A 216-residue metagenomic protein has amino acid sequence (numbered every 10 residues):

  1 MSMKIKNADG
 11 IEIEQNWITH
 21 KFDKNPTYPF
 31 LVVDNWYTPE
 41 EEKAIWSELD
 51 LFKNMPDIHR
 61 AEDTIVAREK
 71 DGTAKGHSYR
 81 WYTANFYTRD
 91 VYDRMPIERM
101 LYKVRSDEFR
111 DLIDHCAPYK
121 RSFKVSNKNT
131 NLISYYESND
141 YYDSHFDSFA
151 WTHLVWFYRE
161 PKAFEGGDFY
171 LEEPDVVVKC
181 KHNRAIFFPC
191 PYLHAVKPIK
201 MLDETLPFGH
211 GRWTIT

Functional and structural regions predicted by a protein language model:
S2-C116: Non-heme Fe(II)/2-oxoglutarate
E40-E42, V66, N127, D140-S144 (+2 more regions): Short catalytic/ligand-binding loop motif for oxyanion handling, primarily in non-cytosolic enzymes, centered on
N54, F123-K124, P161-A163: Proline-centered turn/helix-capping motifs that create local helix->coil transitions or kinks
D114-P118, Y136-D140: Short acidic (Asp/Glu) patches
S122-Y135: A short glycine-rich, His/Asp/Glu-containing loop-to-beta-strand
Y135-E137, F146-A163: Short, conserved beta-strand element in jelly-roll/cupin
F149, R159-T216: Catalytic core of Fe(II)/2-oxoglutarate
